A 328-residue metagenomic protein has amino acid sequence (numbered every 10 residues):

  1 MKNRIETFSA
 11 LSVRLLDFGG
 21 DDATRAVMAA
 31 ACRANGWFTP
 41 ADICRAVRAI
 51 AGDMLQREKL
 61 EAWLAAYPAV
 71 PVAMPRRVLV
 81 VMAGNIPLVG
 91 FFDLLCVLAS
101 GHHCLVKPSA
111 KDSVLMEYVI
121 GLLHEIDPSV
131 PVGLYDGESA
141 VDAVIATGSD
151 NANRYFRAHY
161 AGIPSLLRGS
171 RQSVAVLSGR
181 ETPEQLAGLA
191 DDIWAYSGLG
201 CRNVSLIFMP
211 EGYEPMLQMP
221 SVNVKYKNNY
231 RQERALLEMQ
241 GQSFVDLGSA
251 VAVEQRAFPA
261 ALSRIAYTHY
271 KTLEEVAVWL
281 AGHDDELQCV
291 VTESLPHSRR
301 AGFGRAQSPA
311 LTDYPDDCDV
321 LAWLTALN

Functional and structural regions predicted by a protein language model:
M1-L79, Y267-H269, L273, L287-H297 (+1 more regions): N-terminal Rossmann-like NAD(P)+-binding subdomain of aldehyde/semialdehyde dehydrogenases
E61, I86, N151-N153, P215: Glycine-rich nucleotide phosphate-binding loop and flanking beta-alpha elements of Rossmann-like dinucleotide-binding
W63-H124: Conserved small-residue-rich beta-alpha loop and adjacent elements that most often cradle the phosphate/pyrophosphate
A66-N85, S129, Y135-A140, D150 (+2 more regions): Donor nucleotide-activated moiety binding/catalytic core segment of transferases that use nucleotide-activated donors
R77, I126-E211, A310-L327: Conserved NAD(P)+-binding/catalytic subdomain of aldehyde/semialdehyde dehydrogenases
D93, Y155-F156, W279: A short acidic, amphipathic alpha-helical/loop segment
Y196-N328: NAD(P)-dependent aldehyde/semialdehyde dehydrogenase
